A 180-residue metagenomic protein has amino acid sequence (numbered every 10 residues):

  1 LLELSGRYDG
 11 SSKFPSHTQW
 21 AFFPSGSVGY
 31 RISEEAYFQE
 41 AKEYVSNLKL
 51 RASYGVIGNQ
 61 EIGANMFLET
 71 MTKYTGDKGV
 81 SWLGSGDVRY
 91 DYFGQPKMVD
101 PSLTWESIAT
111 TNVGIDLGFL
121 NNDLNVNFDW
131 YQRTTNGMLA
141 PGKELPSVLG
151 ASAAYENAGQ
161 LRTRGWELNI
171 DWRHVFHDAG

Functional and structural regions predicted by a protein language model:
L1-G180: Extracellular/periplasmic, surface-exposed regions of secreted and cell-surface proteins
